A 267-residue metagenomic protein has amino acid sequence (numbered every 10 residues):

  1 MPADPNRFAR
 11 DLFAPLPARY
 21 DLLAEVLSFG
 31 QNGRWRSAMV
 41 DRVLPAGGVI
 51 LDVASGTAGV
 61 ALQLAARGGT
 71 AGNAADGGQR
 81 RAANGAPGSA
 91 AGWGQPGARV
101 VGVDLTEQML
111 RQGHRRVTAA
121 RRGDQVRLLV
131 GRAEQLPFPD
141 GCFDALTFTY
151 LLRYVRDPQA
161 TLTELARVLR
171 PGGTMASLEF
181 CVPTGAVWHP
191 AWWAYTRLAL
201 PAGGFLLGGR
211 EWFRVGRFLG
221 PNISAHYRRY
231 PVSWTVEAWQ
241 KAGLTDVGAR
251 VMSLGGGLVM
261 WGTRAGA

Functional and structural regions predicted by a protein language model:
F29-G47, Q63: Conserved alpha-helix/loop element of class I SAM-dependent methyltransferases that forms part of the SAM/SAH-binding
V49-Q135: Class I SAM-dependent methyltransferase SAM/SAH-binding core
E134-A145: A short acidic, Gly/Pro-enriched loop at the edge of an enzyme's catalytic core that lines a small-molecule cofactor
D144-P158: A short SAM/SAH-binding and catalytic strip from SAM-dependent methyltransferases
Q159-P171: A short glycine-rich, Lys/Arg-flanked "PGG" loop and its adjoining helix->strand segment in the class I
G173-F180: Conserved beta-strand signature within the Rossmann-like core of class I S-adenosyl-L-methionine
V182-A238, G248: C-terminal alpha-helical "lid/dimerization" subdomain adjacent to the S-adenosyl-L-methionine
A242-A267: Core SAM-dependent methyltransferase catalytic element
